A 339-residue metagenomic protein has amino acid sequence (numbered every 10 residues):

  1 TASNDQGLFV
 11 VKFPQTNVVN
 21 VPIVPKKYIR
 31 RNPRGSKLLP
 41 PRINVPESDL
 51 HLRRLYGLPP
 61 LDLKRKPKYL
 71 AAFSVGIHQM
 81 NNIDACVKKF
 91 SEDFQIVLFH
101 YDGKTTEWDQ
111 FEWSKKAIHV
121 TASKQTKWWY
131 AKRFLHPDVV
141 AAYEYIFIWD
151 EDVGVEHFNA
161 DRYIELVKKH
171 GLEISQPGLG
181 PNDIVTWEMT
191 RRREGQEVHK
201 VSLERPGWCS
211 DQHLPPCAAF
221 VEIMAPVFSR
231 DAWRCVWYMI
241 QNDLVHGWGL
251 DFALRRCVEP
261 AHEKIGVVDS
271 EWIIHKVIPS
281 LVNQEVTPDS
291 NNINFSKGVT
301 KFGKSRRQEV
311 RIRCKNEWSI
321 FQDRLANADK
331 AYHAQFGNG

Functional and structural regions predicted by a protein language model:
T1-K116: N-proximal low-complexity "stem/linker" segments adjacent to membrane-targeting elements
T1-R53, N242-G339: C-terminal catalytic/acceptor-binding lobe
L55-P59, N81-A85, A131-L135, D161-R162 (+3 more regions): Eukaryotic intrinsically disordered and solvent-exposed regulatory patches
F99, S175-G180, V268-S270, H275-K276: Short glycine/serine/threonine-enriched helix-capping/active-site loop that flanks the nucleotide-sugar donor pocket
F99-Y145, E156-F158: Active-site-proximal specificity loops/subdomain of glycosyltransferases
G154-K264, P279-S280, Q284-I312, N316: Conserved catalytic core of nucleotide-sugar-dependent glycosyltransferases
